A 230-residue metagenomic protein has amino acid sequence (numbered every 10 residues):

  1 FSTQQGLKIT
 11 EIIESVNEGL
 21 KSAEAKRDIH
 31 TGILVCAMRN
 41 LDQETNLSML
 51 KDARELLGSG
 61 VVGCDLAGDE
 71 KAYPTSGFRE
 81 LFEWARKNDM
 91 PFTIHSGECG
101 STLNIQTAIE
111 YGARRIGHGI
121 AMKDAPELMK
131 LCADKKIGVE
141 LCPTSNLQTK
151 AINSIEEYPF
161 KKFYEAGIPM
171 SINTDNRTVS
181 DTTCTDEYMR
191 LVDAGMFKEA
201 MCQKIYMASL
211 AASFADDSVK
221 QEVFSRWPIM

Functional and structural regions predicted by a protein language model:
F1-V35, R39-E44: Active-site loop-helix segments enriched in His/Asp/Glu that coordinate and activate a nucleophilic water at divalent
T10-E14, L47-K51, S76-E83, N153-K162: Charged helix-capping and loop-helix junction motifs
N17-D28, K51-S59, F82-R86, L128-D134: Acidic (Asp/Glu)-rich catalytic clusters
D42-A53, C99-Q106: Short, acidic/polar
V62-A151: Active-site core of metal-dependent hydrolases
T93-C99, I168-T183: Short acidic/histidine-rich active-site segments
I155-E165, V179-D181, E187: Flexible glycine/proline-rich, aromatic-decorated loop/lid segments
M196-M230: Mid-to-C-terminal alpha-helical segments outside catalytic/metal-binding sites
